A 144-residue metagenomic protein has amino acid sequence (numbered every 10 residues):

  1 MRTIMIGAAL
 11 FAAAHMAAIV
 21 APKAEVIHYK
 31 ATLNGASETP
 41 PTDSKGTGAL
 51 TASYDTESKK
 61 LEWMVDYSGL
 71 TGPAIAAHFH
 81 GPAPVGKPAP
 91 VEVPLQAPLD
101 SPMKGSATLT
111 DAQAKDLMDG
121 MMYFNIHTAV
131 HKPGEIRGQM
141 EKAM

Functional and structural regions predicted by a protein language model:
T3-M5, H15-A77, G81-M144: Metal-centered catalytic cores of metalloenzymes
